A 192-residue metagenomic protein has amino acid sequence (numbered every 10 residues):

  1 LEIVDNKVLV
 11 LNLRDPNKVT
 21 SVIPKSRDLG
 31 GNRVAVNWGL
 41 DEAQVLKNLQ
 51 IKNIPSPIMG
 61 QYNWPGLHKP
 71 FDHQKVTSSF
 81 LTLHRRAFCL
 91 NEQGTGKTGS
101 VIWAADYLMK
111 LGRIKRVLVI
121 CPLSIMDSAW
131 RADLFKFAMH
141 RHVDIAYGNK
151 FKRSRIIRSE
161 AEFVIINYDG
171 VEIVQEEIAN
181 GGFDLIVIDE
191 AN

Functional and structural regions predicted by a protein language model:
L1-I54, L111: Charged, low-complexity intrinsically disordered regions
K18-V22, R27-G31, I54-R86, T95-N192: SF2 helicase/translocase NTPase motor core, specifically the RecA-like lobe 1 inter-motif segment between Walker
N91: The Walker A (P-loop) glycine that initiates the GxxxxGKT/S ATP-binding motif of P-loop NTPases
